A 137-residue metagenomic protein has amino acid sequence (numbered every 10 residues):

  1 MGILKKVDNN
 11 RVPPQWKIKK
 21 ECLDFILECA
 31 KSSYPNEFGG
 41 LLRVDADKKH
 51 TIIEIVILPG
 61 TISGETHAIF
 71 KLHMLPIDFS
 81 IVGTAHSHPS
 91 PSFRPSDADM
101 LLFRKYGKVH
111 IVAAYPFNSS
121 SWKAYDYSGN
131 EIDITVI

Functional and structural regions predicted by a protein language model:
M1-I81, S90-I137: Conserved beta-strand-loop surface patch within small alpha/beta domains used for substrate/adaptor or ligand engagement
T84: Cys-dependent condensing catalytic cores that perform Claisen condensation/acyl-transfer in fatty-acid/polyketide
